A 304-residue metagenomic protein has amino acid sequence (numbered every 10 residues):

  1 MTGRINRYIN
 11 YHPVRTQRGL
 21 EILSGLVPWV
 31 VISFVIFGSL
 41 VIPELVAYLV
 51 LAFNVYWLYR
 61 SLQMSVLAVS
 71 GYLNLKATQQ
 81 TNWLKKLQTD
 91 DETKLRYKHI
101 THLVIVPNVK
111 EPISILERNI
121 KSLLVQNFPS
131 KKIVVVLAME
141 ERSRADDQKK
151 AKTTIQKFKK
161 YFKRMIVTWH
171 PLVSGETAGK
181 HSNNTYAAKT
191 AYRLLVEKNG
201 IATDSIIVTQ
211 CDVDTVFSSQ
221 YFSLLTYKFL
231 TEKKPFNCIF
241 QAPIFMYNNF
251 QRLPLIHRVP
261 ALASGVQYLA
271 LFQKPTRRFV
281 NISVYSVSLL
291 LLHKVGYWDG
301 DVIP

Functional and structural regions predicted by a protein language model:
M1-E92: N-terminal membrane-anchoring/stem segments of glycan-assembly enzymes
T101-L103, V134: Cell-envelope/extracellular polymer assembly enzymes that use nucleotide-activated donors
L103-E111: A conserved hydrophobic helix/loop-capping motif in glycosyltransferases and polysaccharide synthases
N119-K132, R142, T231-E232: Short, acidic, metal-binding catalytic loop of nucleotide-sugar glycosyltransferases
M139-T154, H170-E176: A conserved acidic beta->alpha catalytic loop
Q156-K163, P171-A202, S219-I303: Long helical/loop segments within the catalytic core of UDP-sugar-dependent glycosyltransferases, especially the large
V208: Short aromatic/hydrophobic "clamp" motif used to bind/position activated sugar donors
C211-F217: Acidic metal-phosphate-binding loop of nucleotide-sugar-dependent transferases
